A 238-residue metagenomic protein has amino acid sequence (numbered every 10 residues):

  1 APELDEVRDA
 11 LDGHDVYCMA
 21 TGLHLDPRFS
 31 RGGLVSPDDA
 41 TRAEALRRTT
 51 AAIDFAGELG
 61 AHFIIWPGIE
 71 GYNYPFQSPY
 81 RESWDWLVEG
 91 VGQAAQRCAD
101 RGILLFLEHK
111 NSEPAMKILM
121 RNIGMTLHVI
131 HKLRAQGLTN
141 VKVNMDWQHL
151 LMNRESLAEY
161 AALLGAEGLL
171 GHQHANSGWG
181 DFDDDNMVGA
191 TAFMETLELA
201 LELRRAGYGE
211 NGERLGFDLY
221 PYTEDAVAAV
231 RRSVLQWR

Functional and structural regions predicted by a protein language model:
A1, T21-D26, G68-E70, E108-P114 (+3 more regions): Active-site beta-loop-alpha junctions enriched in small/polar residues
P2-H24, A51-G60, A95-D100, I130-L138 (+2 more regions): Acidic (Asp/Glu)-rich catalytic clusters
C18-A20, I65, L107, G212-E213: A generic structural-conservation signal
R28-K142, M152: Active-site acidic/histidine proton-transfer and metal-coordination neighborhood in alpha/beta enzyme cores
G92, M120, G124-M145, H149-R238: Histidine-acidic metal/acid-base catalytic patches
